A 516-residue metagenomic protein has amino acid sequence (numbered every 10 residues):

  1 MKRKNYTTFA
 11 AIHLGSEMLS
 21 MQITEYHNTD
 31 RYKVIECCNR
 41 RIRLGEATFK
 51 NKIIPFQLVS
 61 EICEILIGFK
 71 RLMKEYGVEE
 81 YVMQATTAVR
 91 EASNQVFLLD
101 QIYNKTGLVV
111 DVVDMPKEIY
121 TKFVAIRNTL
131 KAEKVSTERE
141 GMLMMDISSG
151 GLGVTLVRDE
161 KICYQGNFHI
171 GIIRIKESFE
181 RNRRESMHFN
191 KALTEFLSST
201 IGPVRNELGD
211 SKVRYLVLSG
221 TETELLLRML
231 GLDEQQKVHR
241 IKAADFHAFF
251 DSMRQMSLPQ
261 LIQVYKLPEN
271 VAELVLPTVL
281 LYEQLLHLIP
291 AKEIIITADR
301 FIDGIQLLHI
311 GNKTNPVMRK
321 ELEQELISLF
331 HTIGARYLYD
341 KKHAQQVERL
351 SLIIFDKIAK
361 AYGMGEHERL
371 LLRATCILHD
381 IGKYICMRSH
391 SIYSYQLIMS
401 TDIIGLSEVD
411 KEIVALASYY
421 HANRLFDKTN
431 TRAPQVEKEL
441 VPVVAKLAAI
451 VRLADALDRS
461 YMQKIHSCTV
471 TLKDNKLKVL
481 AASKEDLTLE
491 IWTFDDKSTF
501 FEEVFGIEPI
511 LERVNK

Functional and structural regions predicted by a protein language model:
M1-A10, L14-S20, T24-A85, L99 (+1 more regions): N-terminal glycine/serine-rich phosphate-binding loop of ATP-dependent small-molecule kinases, especially carbohydrate
K2-I35, A132-Q165, G220-T221: Gly/Thr-rich phosphate-binding beta-strand-loop-beta motif of the actin/hexokinase/Hsp70
N5, G15-M18, E75-V78, N104 (+5 more regions): Short flexible coil/turn linkers enriched for glycine and charged/polar residues that connect secondary-structure
F9, A47-R71, E75-Y76, A88-S93 (+5 more regions): Helical "lid/coupling" subdomains associated with nucleotide-phosphate turnover
Y32-I42, C163-I170, L322-E323: Short coil-to-beta-strand
M83, V112, I296, L511-R513: A structural preference for short, hydrophobic beta-strand core positions in alpha/beta folds
A92-L99, I491, D495: Short, surface-exposed alpha-helical segments at coil->helix boundaries
S460, K464-L511: Low-complexity, glycine/alanine/valine/leucine- and proline-rich hydrophobic stretches
